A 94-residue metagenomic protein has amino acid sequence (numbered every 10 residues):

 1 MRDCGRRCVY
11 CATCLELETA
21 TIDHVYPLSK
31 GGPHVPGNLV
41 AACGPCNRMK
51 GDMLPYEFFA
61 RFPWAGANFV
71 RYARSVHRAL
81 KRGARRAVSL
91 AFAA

Functional and structural regions predicted by a protein language model:
M1-A20, C43: Short cysteine-rich loop/turn motifs with clustered Cys
A12-L39, M53-F62: Histidine-centered nuclease catalytic patch
G37-N38, P45-A94: A detector for short metal-coordination/catalytic motifs
